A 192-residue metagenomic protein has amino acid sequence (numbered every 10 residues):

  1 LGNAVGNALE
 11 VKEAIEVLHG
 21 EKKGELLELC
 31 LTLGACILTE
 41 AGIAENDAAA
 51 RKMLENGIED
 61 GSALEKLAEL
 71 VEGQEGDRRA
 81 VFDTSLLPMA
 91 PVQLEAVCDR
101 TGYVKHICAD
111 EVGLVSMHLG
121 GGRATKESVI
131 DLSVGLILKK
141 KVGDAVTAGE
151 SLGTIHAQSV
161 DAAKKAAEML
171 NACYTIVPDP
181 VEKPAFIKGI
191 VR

Functional and structural regions predicted by a protein language model:
L1-R192: Well-ordered secondary-structure scaffolds
